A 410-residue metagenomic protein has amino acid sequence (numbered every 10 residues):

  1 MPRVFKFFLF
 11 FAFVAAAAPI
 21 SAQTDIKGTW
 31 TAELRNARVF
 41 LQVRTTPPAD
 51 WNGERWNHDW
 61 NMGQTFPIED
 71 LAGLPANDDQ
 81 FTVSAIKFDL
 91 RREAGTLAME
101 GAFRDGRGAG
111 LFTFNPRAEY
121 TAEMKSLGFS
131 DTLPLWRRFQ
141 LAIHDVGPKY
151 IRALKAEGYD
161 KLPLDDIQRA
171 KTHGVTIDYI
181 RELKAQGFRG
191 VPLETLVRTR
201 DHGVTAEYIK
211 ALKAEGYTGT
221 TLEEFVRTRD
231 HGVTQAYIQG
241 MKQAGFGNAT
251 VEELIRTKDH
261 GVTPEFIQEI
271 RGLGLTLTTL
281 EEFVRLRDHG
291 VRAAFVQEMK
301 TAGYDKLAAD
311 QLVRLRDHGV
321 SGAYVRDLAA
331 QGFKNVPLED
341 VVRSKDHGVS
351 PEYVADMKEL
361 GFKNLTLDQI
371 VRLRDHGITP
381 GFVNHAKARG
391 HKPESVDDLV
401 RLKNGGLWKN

Functional and structural regions predicted by a protein language model:
M1-F8: Bacterial N-terminal signal peptides that target proteins for export
F8-A17: Bacterial N-terminal signal peptides
S21-N410: General marker for long, soluble alpha-helical cores
